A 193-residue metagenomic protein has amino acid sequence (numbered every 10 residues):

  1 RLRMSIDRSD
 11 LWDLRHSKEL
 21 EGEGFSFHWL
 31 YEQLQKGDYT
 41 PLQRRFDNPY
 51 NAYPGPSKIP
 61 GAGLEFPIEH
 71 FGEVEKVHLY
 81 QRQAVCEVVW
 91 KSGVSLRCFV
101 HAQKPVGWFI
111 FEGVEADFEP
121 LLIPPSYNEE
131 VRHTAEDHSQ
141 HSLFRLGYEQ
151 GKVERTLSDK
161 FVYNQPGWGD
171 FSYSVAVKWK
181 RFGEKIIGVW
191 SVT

Functional and structural regions predicted by a protein language model:
R1-T193: Aromatic-residue-lined binding/catalytic grooves and analogous aromatic/hydrophobic interfacial grooves in multimeric
